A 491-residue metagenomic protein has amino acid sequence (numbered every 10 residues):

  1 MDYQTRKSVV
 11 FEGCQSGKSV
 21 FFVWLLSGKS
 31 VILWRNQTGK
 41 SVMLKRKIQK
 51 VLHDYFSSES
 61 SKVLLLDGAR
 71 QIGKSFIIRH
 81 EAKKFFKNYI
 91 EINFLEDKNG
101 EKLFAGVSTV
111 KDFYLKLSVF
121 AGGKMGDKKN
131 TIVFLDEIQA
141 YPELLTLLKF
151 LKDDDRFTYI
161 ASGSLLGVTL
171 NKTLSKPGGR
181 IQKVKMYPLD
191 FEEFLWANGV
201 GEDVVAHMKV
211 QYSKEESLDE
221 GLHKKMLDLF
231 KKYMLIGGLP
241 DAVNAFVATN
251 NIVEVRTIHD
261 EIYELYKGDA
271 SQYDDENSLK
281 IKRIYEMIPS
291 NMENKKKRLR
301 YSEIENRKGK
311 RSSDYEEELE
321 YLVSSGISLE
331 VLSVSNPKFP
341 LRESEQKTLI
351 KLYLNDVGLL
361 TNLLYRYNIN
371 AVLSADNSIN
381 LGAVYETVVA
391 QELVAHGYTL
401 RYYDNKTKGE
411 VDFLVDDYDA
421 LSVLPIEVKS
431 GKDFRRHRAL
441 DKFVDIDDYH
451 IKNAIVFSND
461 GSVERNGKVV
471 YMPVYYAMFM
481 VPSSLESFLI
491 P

Functional and structural regions predicted by a protein language model:
K45-S58: Pre-Walker A adenine-sensing motif
K74: Conserved lysine of the Walker
I77, E81: Hydrophobic positions on the alpha1 helix immediately C-terminal to the Walker A/P-loop
K98-K128: Short glycine-rich substrate-engagement loop in P-loop NTPases that contacts/grips substrate
T158-S164: Structural recognition of the conserved hydrophobic beta-strand(s) that form the central parallel beta-sheet of P-loop
N171-N294: Interdomain motor-coupling "hinge/lid" segment immediately C-terminal to the ATP-binding subdomain of NTP-driven enzymes
N244-Y418: Accessory nucleic acid-recognition modules appended to NTPase machines
D460-P491: Domain-level recognition of nuclease-like catalytic cores that cleave nucleotide substrates
